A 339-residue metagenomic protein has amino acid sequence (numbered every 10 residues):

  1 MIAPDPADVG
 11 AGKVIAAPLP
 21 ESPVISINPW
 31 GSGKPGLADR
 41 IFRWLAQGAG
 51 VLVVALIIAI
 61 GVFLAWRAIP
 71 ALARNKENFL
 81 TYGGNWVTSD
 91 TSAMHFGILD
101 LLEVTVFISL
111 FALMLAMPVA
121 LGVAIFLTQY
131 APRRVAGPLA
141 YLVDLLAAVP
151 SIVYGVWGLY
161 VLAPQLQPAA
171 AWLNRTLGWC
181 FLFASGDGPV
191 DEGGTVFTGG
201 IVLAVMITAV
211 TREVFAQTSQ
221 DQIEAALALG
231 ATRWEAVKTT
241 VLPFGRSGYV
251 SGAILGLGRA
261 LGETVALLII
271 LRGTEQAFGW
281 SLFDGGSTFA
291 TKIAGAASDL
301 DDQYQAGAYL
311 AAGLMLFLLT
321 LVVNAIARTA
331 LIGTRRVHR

Functional and structural regions predicted by a protein language model:
M1-A49, A327-R339: Transmembrane alpha-helical segments of polytopic membrane transport and secretion proteins
S26-L45, A65-A112, P132, G186 (+1 more regions): Periplasmic/extracellular loop-to-transmembrane helix junction in inner-membrane transport proteins
R74-L99, G155-V205, F283: Membrane-interfacial helix termini and adjacent extracytoplasmic/periplasmic loops of multi-pass transporters
A112-V143, A327-R336: Transmembrane-helix boundary motif in ABC transporter permease subunits
L121-F126, F181-A228, T232-E235, T240 (+1 more regions): Membrane-cytosol interface at the C-terminal ends of specific transmembrane alpha-helices in multi-pass membrane
Y141, L145, V149, V153 (+4 more regions): Transmembrane alpha-helices
R212-I223, L227, I254, G295-R339: C-terminal transmembrane helix and the adjacent membrane-cytosol boundary/short C-terminal tail of inner/organellar
R259-D302: Glycine-rich helix-loop "coupling/hinge" segments at transmembrane-helix boundaries in multipass transporters
